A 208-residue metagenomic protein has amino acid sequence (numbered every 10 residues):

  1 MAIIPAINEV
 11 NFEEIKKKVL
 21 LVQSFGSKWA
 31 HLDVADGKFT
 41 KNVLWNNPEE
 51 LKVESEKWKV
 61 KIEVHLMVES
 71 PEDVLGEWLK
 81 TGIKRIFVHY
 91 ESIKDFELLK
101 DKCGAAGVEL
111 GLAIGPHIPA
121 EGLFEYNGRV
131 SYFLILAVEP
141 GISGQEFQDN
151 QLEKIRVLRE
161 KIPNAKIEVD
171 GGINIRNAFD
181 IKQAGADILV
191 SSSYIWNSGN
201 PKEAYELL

Functional and structural regions predicted by a protein language model:
A2-I7, A30-L32, I62-L66, I86-V88 (+4 more regions): Hydrophobic faces of well-ordered beta-strands that scaffold small-molecule active sites in alpha/beta enzyme cores
I15-V22, S70-K80, H117-G128, I173-L189: Catalytic cores of alpha/beta
V22, L32-D33, W78, F133 (+5 more regions): Conserved, mostly hydrophobic/aromatic
G37-P48, P116, L123-R156, E160-I162 (+1 more regions): Glycine/Thr-rich beta-alpha phosphate-binding loop at enzyme active sites
K38-P71, L75-G76, A178-W196: A short alpha/beta connector and helix-capping loop motif
E50-I62, D101-A105, E125-R129: Short, basic, low-complexity termini and linkers enriched in Ser/Thr/Gly/Pro that act as targeting/leader peptides
I86-K94, L134-S143, A184-Y205: Glycine-rich phosphate-binding active-site loops on the catalytic face of alpha/beta enzymes
E139, E146-I188, Y194: Active-site/ligand-binding-proximal alpha/beta "capping" segment
